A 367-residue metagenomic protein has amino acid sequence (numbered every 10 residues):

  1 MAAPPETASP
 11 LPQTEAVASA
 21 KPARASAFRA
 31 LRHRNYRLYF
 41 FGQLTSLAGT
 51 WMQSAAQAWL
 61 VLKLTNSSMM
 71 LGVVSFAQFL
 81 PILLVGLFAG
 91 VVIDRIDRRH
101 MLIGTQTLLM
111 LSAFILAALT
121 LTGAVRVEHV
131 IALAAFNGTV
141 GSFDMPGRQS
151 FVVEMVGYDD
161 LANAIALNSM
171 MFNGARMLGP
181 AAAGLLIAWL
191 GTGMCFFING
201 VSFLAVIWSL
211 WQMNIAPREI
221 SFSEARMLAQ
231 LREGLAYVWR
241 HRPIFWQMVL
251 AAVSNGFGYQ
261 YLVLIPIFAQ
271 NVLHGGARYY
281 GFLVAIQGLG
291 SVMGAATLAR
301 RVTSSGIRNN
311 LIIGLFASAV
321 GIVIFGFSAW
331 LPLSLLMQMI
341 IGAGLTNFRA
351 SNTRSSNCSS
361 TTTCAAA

Functional and structural regions predicted by a protein language model:
A3-E6, P10, L84, F88 (+6 more regions): C-terminal transmembrane bundle of multi-pass solute transporters/carriers
Q13-A23, W211-A236: Flexible cytoplasmic inter-helical loops of multi-pass small-molecule transporters
A20-L80, A236, R240-Q287: Helix-loop boundary and gating motifs at the non-cytosolic
Q53, L62, I115-L119, N137 (+3 more regions): MFS-fold secondary transporters
A58-L64, A117-T122, L178-I198, I267-V272: Transmembrane alpha-helix termini and helix-breaking/packing motifs in multi-pass membrane transporters
I82-T120: Conserved MFS/SLC helix-loop-helix module at the cytosolic interface between two early adjacent transmembrane helices
V127-G138, N163-R218, Y261, R278-Y279 (+4 more regions): Hydrophobic alpha-helical transmembrane segments
